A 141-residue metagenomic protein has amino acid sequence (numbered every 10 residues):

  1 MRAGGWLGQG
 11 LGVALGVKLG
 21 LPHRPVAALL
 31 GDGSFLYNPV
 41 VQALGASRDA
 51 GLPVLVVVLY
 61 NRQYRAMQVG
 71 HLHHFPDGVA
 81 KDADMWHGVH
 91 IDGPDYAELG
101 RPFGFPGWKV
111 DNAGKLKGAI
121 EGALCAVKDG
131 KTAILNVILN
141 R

Functional and structural regions predicted by a protein language model:
M1-R141: Thiamine diphosphate
